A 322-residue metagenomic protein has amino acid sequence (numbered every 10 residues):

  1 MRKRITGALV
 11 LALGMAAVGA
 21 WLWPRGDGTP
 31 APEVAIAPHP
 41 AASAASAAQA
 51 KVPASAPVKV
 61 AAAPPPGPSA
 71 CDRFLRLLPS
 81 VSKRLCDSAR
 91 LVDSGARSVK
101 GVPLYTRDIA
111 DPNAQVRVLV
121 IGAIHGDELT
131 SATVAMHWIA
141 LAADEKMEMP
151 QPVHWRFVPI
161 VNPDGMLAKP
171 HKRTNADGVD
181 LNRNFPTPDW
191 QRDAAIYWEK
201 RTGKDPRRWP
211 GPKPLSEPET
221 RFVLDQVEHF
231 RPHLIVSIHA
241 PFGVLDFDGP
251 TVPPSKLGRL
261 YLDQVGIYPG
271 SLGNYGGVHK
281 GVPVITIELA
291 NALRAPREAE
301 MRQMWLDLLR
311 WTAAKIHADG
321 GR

Functional and structural regions predicted by a protein language model:
M1-A12: N-terminal Sec-pathway targeting helices
A8, W21-W23, G28-L104: Short glycine- and acidic-rich boundary segments immediately preceding or forming the N-terminal edge of structured
L13-W23: Hydrophobic alpha-helical membrane-insertion segments, chiefly the h-region of N-terminal signal peptides
A56-P68, V116-G122, K204-P206: Acidic/histidine-rich, surface-exposed loop or edge segments in extracytoplasmic proteins
S94-A96, I109, I121-I124, V158-D164 (+4 more regions): Active-site-proximal beta-strand/loop segments in catalytic clefts of secreted hydrolases
Y105-A114: Short beta-strand-to-loop junctions in surface cap/lid or active-site-entrance loops
Q115, L129-Q264: Active-site/substrate-binding loop(s) of hydrolase catalytic cores
V244-G249, K256-G258, G270-R322: Active-site-adjacent mobile loop/cap segments within catalytic or ligand-binding domains
